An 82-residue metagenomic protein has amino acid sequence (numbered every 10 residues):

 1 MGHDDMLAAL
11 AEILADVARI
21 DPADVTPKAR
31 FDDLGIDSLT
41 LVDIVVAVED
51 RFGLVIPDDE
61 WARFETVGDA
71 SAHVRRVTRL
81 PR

Functional and structural regions predicted by a protein language model:
M1-A23, R75-R82: Thiotemplate assembly-line natural product biosynthesis machinery
L14, V48-E49, A70: Hydrophobic micro-packing sites on short alpha-helices
D16, D32, D50: Short polybasic/polar patches that bind polyanions
R19-I20, I36, L54: Helix N-cap/coil-helix junction residues
T26-D37, P57-G68: Glycine-rich loop motifs involved in handling phospho/adenylate chemistry
V42-R63: Phosphopantetheinylated carrier protein domains
A62-P81: C-terminal structural segments of small proteins and small subunits
